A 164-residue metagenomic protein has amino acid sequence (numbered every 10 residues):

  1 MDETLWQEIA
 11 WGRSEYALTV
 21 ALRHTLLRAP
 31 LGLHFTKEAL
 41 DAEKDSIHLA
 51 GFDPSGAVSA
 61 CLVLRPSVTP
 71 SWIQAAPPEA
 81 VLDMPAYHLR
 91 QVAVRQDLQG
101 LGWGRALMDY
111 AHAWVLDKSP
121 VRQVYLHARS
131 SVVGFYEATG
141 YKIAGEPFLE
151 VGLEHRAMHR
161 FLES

Functional and structural regions predicted by a protein language model:
E3-T19: A short beta-loop-alpha structural element at the N-terminal edge of CoA-dependent acyl/N-acetyltransferase catalytic
I9, A21-H34: Helix-loop element at the rim of GNAT/NAT acetyltransferase active sites that forms part of the acceptor-substrate
L33-F35, S46-A50, C61, Q91 (+2 more regions): Short hydrophobic/aromatic beta-strand element in the GNAT-like acyltransferase core that lines or flanks the acyl-donor
A50, A57-S67, W72-E79, H88-A93: Conserved beta-strand in the GNAT
V94, G100-A113: Conserved acetyl-CoA-binding loop-helix of GNAT-fold acetyltransferases
M108, V115-A128: Conserved GNAT acetyl-CoA-binding A-motif
Y125-H127, E137, K142-A157: Conserved catalytic-core motifs of GNAT/GCN5-like acyltransferases
